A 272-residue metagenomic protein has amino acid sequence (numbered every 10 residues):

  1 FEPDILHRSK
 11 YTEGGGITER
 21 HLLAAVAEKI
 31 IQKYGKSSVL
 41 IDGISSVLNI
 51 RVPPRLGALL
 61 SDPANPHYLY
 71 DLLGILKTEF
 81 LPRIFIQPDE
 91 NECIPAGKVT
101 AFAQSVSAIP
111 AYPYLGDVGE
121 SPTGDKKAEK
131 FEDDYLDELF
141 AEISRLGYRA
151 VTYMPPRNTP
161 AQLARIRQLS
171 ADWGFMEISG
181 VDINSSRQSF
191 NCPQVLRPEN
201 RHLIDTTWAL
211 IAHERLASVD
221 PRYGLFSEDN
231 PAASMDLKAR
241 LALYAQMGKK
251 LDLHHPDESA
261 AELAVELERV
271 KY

Functional and structural regions predicted by a protein language model:
F1-P54, L253-A260: Non-catalytic, alpha-helical, charged scaffold/linker segments that couple or flank catalytic or architectural cores
P3-H7, Y11, A25, P53 (+9 more regions): Generic alpha-helix detector with strongest preference for long hydrophobic helices that associate with membranes
A25-F85, P95-S107, P113: Conserved acidic, metal-coordinating active-site core of Asp-based, Mg2+-dependent phosphoryl-transfer enzymes
H67-I75, P82-R83, Q87, N91-Y272: Charged catalytic cores and adjacent phosphate/nucleic-acid-binding surfaces used for phosphate/nucleic-acid chemistry
